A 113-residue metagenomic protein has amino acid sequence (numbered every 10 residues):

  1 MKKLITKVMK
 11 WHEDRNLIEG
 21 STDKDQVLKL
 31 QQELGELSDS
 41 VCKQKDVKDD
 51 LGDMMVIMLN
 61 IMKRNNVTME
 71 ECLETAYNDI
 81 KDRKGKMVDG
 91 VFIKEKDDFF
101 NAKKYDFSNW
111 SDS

Functional and structural regions predicted by a protein language model:
M1-L51, M55-S113: Flexible "arm" and connector segments at domain edges
